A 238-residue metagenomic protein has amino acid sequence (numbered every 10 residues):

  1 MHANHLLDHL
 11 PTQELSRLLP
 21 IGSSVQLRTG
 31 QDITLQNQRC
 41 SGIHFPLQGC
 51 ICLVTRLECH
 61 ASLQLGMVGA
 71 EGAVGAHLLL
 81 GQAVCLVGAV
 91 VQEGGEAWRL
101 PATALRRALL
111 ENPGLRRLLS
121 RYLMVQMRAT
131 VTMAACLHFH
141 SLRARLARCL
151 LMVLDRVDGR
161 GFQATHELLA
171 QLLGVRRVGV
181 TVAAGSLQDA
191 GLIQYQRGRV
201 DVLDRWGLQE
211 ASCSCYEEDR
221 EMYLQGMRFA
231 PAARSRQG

Functional and structural regions predicted by a protein language model:
M1-R28, A73-V74, L78-L80: Cyclic nucleotide-binding regulatory module and flanking cytosolic helices
H9, M67, R99, Q163 (+1 more regions): Short aromatic/basic micro-patch
S24-L27, I33-Q36, V153: Small beta-barrel nucleic-acid-binding modules, principally OB-folds
Q31-E93: Cyclic nucleotide-binding regulatory domains
R39, C136-H140, D201: Conserved phosphate/pyrophosphate-binding and hydrolysis machinery centered on Walker-type P-loop NTPases, extending
G66-M124, R128, T132: Cyclic-nucleotide recognition modules
Q92-G94, L109-R177: Polybasic "coupling" helices that flank or enter modular domains
L151-G238: Phosphate-/nucleic-acid-contacting segments
